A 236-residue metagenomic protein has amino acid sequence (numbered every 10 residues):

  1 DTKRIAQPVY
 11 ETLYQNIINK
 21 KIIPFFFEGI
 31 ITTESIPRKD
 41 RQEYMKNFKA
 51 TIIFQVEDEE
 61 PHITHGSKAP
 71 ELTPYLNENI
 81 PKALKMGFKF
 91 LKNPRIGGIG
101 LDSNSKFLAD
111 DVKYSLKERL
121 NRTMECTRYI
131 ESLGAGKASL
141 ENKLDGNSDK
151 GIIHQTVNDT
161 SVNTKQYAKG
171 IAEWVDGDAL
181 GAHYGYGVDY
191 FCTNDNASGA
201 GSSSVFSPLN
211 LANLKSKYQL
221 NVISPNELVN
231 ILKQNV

Functional and structural regions predicted by a protein language model:
D1-Y186, A197-V236: Active-site-proximal, substrate-binding regions of enzyme catalytic domains and RNA-binding/basic surfaces
Y190-N196: Acidic beta-strand-to-loop metal/phosphate-binding motif
